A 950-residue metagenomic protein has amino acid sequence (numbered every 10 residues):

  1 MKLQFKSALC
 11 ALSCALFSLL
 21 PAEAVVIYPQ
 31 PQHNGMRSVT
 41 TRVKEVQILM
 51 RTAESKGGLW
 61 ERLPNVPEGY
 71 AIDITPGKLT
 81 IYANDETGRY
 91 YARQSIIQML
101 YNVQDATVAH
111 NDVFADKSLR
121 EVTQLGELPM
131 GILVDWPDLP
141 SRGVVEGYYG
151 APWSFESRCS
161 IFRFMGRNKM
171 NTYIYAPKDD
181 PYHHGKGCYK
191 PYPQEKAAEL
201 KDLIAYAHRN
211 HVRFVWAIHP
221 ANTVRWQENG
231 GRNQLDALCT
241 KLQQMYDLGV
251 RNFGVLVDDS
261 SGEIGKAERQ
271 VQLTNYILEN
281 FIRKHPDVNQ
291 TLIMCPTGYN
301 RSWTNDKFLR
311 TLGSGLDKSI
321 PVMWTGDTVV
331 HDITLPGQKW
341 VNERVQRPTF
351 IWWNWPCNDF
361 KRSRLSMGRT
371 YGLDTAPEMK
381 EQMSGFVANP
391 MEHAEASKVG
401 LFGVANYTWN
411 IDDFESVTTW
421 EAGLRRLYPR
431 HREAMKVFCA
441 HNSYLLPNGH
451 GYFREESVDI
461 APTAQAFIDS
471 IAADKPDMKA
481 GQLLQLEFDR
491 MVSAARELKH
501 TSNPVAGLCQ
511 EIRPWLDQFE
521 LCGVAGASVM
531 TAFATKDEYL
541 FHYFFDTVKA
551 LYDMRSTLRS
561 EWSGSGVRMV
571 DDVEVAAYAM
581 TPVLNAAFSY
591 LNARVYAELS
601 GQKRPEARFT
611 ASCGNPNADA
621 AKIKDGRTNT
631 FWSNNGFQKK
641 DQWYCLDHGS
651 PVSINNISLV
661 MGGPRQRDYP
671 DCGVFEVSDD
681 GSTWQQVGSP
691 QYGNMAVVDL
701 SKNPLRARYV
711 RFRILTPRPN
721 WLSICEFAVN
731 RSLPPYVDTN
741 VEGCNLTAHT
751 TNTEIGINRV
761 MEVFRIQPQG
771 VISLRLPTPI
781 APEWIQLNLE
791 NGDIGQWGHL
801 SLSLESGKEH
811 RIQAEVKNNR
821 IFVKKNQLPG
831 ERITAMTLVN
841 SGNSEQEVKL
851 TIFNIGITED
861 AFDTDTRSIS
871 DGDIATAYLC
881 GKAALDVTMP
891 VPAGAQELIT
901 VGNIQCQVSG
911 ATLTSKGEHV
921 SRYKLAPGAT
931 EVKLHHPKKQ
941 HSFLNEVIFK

Functional and structural regions predicted by a protein language model:
F5, T274-W303, L309-K603, T739 (+3 more regions): Substrate-binding groove of N-acetylhexosamine-processing glycoside hydrolases
C10-S18: Bacterial N-terminal signal peptides
V26-P31, N65-K241, D247-R251, P286: Feature activates predominantly on carbohydrate-active enzymes
R42-E68, L79-Y82: Short, well-ordered secondary-structure micro-motifs within conserved domains or adaptor modules
D85, M165, V255, V322 (+1 more regions): Conserved, mostly hydrophobic/aromatic
T240-A267, Q290-Y299: Active-site groove signature of glycoside hydrolases
N592-I654, V660-Y669, P690-Y692, N720-G798 (+4 more regions): Disordered, acidic Ser/Thr/Pro-rich linker "stalks" and the adjacent N-terminal cap of the next globular domain
Q666-V729, I794-I855, Q907-K950: Trp- and acidic/polar-enriched beta-sheet ligand-binding modules for extracellular glycan and matrix recognition
